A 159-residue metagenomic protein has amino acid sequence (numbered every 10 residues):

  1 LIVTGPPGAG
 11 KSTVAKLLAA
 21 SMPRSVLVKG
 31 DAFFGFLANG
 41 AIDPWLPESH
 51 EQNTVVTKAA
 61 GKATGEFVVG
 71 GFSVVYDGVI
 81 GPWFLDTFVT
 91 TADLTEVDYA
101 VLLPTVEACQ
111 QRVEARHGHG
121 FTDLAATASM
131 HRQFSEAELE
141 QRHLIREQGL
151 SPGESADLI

Functional and structural regions predicted by a protein language model:
V3: Hydrophobic anchor at the beta1->P-loop junction of P-loop NTPases
P6: P-loop (Walker A) phosphate-binding loop of NTP-binding proteins
A9: ATP-binding Walker
S12: Walker A/P-loop
K16-G65: Conserved substrate/cofactor phosphate-moiety recognition/catalytic segment in nucleotide-dependent phosphotransferases
E51-E96, L102: Glycine-rich phosphate-binding loop used to anchor ATP phosphates in small-molecule kinases, encompassing both
D93-V113, I145: Conserved phosphate-donor/acceptor-positioning beta-strand/loop module used by diverse small-molecule
A115-L158: Small-molecule kinase domains that catalyze NTP-dependent phosphoryl transfer to phosphate-bearing small molecules
